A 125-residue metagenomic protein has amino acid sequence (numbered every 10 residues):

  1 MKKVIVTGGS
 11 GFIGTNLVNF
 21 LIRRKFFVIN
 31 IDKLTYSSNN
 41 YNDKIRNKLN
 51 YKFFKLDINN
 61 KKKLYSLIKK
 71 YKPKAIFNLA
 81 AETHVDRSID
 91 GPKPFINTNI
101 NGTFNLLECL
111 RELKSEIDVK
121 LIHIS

Functional and structural regions predicted by a protein language model:
M1-S125: N-terminal Rossmann-like NAD(P)+-binding domain of SDR-like oxidoreductases, especially those catalyzing
